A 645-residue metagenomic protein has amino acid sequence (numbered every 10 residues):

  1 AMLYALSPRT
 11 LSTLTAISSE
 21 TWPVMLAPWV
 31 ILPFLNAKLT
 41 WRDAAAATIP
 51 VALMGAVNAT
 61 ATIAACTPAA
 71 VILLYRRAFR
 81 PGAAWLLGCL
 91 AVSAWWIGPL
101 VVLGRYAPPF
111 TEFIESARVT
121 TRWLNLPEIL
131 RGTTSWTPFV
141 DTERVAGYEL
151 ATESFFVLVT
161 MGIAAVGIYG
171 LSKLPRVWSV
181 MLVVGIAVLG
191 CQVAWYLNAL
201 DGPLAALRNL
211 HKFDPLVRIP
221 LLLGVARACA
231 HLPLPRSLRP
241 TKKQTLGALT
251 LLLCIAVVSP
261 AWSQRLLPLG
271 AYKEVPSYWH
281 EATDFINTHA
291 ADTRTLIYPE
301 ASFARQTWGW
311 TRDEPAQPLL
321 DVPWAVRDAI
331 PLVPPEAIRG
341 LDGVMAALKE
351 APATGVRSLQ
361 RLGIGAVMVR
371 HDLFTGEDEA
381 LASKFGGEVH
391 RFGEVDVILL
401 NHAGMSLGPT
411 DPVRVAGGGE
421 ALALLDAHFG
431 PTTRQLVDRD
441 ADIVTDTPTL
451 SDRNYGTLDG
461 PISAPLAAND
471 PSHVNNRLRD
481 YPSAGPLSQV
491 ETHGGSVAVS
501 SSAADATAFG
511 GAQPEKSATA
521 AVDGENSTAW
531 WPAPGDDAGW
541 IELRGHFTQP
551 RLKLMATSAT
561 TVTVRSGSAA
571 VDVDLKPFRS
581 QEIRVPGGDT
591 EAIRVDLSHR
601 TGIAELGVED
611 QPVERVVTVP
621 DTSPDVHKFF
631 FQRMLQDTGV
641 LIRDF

Functional and structural regions predicted by a protein language model:
A1-I17, V92-P108, T121-V140, I168-H211 (+2 more regions): Membrane-interface helix-loop junctions at the exits of transmembrane helices
A1-Y75, G82-L100, T250-A261, T295: Membrane-embedded helix bundles of polyisoprenyl
T10-T21, F113-T121, R144-F155, V183-G224 (+3 more regions): Membrane-helix boundary/interfacial segments in multi-pass membrane proteins
L35-A45, L74-P81, S172-K173, R218-A248: Membrane-interface junctions at the ends of membrane-embedded or membrane-associated helices
G88-G170, L210, T432-P486, H493 (+3 more regions): Periplasmic/ER-lumenal interhelical loops and adjacent helix-loop junctions in multi-pass membrane proteins
T245-R327, A421, H428-L436: Extracytoplasmic
A290-S358, T447-N526, F629-D644: Extracytoplasmic/lumenal acceptor-recognition loop(s) of multi-pass membrane glycoenzymes
E525, I541, H546-A559, V595: A short beta-strand element within beta-rich, extracytoplasmic domains of secreted/secretory-pathway proteins
